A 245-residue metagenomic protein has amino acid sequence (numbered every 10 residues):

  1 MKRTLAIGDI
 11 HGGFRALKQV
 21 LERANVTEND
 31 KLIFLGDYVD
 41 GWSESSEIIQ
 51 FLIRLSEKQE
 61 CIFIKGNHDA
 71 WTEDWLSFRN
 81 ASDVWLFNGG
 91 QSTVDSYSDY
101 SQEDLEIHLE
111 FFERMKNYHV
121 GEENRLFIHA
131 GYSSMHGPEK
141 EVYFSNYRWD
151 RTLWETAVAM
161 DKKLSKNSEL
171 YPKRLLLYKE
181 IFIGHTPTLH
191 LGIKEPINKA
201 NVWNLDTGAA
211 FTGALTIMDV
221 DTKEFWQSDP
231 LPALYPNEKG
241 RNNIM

Functional and structural regions predicted by a protein language model:
M1-F51: N-terminal active-site segment of His-dependent metallophosphoesterases
R3-H11, R125-G131, W203-L205: Active-site-proximal beta-strand elements of phosphoester/diester hydrolases
A6, L32-F34, F63-I64, L126 (+2 more regions): Residue-level marker for buried hydrophobic side chains located in beta-strands that build the well-ordered beta-sheet
D9, D37, G66-N67, T93 (+5 more regions): Divalent metal-coordination and catalytic microenvironments
H11-A16, D40-S43, D69-E73, S134-M135 (+3 more regions): Active-site environment of divalent metal-dependent phosphoester hydrolases
G41-E123, R148-A159: Active-site neighborhood of divalent metal-dependent phosphoester bond hydrolases
D104-I128, S133, P138-H190: His/acidic metal-ligating clusters that form di-metal
S168-D229: Conserved beta-sheet core of the metallophosphoesterase superfamily
